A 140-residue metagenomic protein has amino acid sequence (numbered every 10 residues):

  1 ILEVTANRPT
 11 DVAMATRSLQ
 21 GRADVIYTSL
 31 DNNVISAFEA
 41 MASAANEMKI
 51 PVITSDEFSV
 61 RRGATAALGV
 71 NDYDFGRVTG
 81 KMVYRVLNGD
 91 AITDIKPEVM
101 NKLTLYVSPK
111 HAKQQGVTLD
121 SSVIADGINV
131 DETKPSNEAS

Functional and structural regions predicted by a protein language model:
I1-S140: Short hydrophobic alpha-helices and adjacent helix-cap/hinge residues
